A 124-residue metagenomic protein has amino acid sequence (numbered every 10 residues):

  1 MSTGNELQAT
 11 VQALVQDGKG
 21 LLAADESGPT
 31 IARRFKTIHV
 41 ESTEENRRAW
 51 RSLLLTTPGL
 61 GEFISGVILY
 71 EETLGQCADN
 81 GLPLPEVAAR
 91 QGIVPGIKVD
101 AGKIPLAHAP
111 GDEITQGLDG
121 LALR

Functional and structural regions predicted by a protein language model:
M1-R124: Alpha/beta catalytic barrel-like cores
